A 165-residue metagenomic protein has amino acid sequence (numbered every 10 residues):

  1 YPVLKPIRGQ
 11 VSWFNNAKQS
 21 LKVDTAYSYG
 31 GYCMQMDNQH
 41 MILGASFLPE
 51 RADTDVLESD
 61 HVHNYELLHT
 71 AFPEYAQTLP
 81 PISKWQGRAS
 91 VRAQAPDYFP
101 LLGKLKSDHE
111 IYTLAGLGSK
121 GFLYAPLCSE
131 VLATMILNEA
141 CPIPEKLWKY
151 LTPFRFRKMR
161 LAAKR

Functional and structural regions predicted by a protein language model:
Y1-H109: Active-site substrate-recognition segment that forms the wall of the catalytic cavity or substrate channel
T78-R165: C-terminal catalytic lobe of FAD-dependent flavoproteins
